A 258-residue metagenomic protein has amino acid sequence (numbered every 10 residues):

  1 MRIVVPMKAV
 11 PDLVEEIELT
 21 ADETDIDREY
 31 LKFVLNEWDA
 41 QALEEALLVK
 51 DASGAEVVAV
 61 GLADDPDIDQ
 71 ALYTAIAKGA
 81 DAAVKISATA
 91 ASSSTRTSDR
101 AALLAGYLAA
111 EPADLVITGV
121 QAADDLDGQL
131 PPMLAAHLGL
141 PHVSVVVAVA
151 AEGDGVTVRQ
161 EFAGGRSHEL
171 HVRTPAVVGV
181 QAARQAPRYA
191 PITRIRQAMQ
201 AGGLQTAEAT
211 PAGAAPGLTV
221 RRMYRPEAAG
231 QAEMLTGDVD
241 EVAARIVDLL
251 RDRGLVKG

Functional and structural regions predicted by a protein language model:
M1-G258: N-terminal glycine-rich FAD/FM-binding segment characteristic of electron-transfer flavoproteins
